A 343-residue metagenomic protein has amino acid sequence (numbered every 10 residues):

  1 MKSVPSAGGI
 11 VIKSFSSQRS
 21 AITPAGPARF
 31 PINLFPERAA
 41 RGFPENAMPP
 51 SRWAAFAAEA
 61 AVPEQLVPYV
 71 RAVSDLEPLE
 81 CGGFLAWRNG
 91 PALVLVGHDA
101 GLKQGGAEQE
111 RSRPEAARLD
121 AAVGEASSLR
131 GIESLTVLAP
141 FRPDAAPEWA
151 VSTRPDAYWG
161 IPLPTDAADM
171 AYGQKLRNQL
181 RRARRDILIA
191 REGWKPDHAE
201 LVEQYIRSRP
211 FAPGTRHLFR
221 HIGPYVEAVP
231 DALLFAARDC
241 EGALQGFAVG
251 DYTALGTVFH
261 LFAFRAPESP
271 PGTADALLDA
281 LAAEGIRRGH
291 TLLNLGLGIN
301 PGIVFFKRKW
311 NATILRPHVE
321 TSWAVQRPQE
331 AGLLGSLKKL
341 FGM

Functional and structural regions predicted by a protein language model:
S3-G9, S14-S16: Intrinsically disordered, low-complexity segments enriched in small polar residues
F15-T23: Short, basic, low-complexity termini and linkers enriched in Ser/Thr/Gly/Pro that act as targeting/leader peptides
T23-A60, L76, C81-L85, E148-D169 (+1 more regions): Active-site/acyl-donor-binding loops of N-acyltransferases
G26-N89, Y172-S269: A conserved beta-strand-loop-helix scaffold within acyl/acetyltransferase catalytic domains
A28, S112-L188, E192: Acyl-donor-binding surface of acyltransferase catalytic domains
H98-P114, P164-D166, F262-P271: A short, internal acetyl-CoA/4′-phosphopantetheine-binding micro-motif in the GNAT/acyltransferase core
A121-E125, E200-Q204, A276, A280: Alpha-helical elements of Rossmann-like donor-binding domains used by nucleotide-donor carbohydrate transfer enzymes
D231-G332: Aromatic (often tryptophan-rich) hydrophobic motifs at membrane interfaces
